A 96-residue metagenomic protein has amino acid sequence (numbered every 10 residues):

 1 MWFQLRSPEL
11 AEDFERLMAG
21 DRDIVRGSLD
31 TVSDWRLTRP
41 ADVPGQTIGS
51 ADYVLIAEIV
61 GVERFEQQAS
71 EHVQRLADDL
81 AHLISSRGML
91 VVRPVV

Functional and structural regions predicted by a protein language model:
M1-L5, R36-E71: Short, well-ordered beta-strand segments in beta-rich or mixed alpha/beta enzyme and ligand-binding folds
L5, D21, V25, W35-T38 (+3 more regions): Short, intrinsically disordered low-complexity segments
E9-L37, H72-D79: Short amphipathic alpha-helical segments
T31-A51, Q74-V96: Glycine-rich beta-strand-turn "strand-cap" elements at beta-sheet edges
